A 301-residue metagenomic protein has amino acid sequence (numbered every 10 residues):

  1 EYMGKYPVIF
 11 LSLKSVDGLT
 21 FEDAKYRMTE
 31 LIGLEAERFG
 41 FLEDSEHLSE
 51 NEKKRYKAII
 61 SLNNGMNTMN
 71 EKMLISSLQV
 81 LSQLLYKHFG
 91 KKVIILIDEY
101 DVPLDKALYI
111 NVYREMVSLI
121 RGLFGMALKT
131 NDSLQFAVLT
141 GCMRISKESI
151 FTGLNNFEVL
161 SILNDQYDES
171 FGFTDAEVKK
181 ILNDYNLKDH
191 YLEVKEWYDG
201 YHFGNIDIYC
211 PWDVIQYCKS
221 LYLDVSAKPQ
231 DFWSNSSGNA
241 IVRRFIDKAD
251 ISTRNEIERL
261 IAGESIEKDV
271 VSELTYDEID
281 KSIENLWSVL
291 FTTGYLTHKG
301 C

Functional and structural regions predicted by a protein language model:
E1-C301: Phosphate-binding site recognition
